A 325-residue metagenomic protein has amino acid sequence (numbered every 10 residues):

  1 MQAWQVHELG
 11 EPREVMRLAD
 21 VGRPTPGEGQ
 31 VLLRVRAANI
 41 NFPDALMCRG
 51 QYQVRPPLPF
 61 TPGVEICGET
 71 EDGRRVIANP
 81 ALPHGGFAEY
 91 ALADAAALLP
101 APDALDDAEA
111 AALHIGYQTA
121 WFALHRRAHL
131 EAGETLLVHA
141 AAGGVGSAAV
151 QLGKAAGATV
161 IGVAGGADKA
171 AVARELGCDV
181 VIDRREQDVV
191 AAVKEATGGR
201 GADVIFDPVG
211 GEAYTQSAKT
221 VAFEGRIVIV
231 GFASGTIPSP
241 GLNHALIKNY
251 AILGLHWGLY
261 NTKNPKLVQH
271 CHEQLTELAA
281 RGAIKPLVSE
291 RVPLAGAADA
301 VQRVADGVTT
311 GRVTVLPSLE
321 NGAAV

Functional and structural regions predicted by a protein language model:
G22-N39, M47-G85: Glycine-rich beta-strand-centered segment in the early N-terminal region that forms part of a ligand/cofactor-binding
P57, V64, V76-A142: NAD(P)H dinucleotide-binding glycine-rich loop of Rossmann-like/cofactor-binding domains, especially the beta1-alpha1
R75, T135, T159, G225-R226 (+1 more regions): Short glycine-centered segments of the SAM/dcSAM-binding site in methyltransferase folds
I77, L137, I182, I205-F206: N-terminal Rossmann-like NAD(P) cofactor-binding module of classical short-chain dehydrogenase/reductase
G86-A88, A164-V172, I237-L242: Short, glycine/polar-rich helix-capping loops at beta-to-alpha or helix-loop-helix junctions that flank or form
I115-Q187: Mid-domain Rossmann-like dinucleotide-binding core that forms the NAD(H)/NADP(H) cofactor-binding site
D188-G199: Short amphipathic alpha-helix with an adjacent loop that forms part of the alpha/beta core around
E212-A283, L316-V325: Glycine-rich phosphate-binding loop and adjacent beta-alpha segment of Rossmann(oid) nucleotide-cofactor-binding
